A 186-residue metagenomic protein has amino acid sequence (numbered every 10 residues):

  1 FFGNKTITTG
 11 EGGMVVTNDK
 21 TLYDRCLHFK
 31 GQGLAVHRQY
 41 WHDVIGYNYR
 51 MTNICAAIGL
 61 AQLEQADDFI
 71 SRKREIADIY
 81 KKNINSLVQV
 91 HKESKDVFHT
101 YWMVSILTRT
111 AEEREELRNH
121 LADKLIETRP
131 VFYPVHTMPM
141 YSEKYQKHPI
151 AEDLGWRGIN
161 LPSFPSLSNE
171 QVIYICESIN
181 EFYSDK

Functional and structural regions predicted by a protein language model:
F1-T9, R38-D43: Conserved active-site segment immediately N-terminal to the catalytic lysine that forms the internal aldimine
G3-T9, M14-V16, T21: Active-site phosphate-binding strand-loop segment of PLP-dependent enzymes
N18-K186: PLP-dependent aminotransferase class I/II
